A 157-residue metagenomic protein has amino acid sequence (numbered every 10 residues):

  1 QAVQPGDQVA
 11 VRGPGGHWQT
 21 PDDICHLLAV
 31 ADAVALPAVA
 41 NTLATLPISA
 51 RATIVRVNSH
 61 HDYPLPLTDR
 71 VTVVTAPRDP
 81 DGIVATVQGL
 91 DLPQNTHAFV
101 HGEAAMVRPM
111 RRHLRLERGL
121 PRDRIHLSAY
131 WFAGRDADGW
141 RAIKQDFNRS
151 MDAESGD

Functional and structural regions predicted by a protein language model:
Q1-D157: Extended, composition-driven regions rather than compact fold-specific motifs
